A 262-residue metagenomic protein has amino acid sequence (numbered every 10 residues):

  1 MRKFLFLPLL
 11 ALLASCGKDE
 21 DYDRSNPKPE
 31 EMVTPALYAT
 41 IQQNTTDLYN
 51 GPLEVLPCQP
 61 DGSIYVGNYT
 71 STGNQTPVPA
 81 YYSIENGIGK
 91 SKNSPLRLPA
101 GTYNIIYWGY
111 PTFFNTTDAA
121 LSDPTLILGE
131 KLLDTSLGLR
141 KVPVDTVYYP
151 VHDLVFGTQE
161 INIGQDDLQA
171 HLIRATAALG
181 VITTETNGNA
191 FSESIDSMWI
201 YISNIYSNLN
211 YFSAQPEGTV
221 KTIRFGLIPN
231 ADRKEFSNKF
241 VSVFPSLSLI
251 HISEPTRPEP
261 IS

Functional and structural regions predicted by a protein language model:
M1-F4: Positively charged n-region of N-terminal signal peptides that target proteins for export
A14-S15: C-terminal motif of bacterial Sec signal peptides marking the signal peptidase cleavage site
Y22-Q43, I173-T186: A short, Gly/Thr-enriched small/hydrophobic beta-strand-prone motif that recurs across taxa
Q43-A177: Short, low-hydrophobicity acidic/polar segments
D61-T72, P77-P79, S207-A214, G218-I223 (+1 more regions): Surface-exposed loop/edge segments in extracytoplasmic proteins
K90-L96, K234-L247: Exposed aromatic-hydrophobic patches
A178-V241: Short helix-loop boundary/capping segments
I250-I261: Single conserved hydrophobic/aromatic residue that forms the stacking wall/gate of nucleotide- or nucleobase-binding
